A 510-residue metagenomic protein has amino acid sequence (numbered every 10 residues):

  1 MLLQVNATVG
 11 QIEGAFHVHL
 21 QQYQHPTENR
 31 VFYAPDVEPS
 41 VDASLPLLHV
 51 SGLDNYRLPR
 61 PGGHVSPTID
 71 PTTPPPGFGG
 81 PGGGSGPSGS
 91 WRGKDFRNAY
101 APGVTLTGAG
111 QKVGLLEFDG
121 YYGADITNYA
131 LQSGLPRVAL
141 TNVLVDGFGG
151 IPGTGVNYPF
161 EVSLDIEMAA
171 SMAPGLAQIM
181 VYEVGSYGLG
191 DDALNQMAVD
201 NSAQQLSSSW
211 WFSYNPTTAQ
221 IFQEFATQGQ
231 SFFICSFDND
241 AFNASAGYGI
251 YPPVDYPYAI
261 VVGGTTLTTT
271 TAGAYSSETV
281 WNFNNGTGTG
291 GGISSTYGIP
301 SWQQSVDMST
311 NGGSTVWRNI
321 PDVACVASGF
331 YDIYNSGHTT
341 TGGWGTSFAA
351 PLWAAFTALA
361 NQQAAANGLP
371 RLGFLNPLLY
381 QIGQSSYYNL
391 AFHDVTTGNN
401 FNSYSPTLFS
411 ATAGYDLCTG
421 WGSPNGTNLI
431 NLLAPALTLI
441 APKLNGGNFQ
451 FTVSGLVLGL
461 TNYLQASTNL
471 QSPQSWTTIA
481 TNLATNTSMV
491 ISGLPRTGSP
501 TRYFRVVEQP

Functional and structural regions predicted by a protein language model:
M1-G264, N285, T289-G345, A350 (+4 more regions): Substrate-binding/charge-relay-adjacent region of secreted/lumenal peptidase catalytic domains
D119-Y122, S186, T266-T269, S328-G329 (+5 more regions): Acidic glycine-/aspartate-rich tracts in secreted/extracellular proteins
W210, W281, W353, W421 (+1 more regions): Signature tryptophan residues that serve as conserved aromatic anchors
T310, N361-L417: An often Trp-containing, charged/polar helix-loop segment at the C-terminal end of enzyme catalytic cores
F356: Walker A/P-loop NTP-binding active-site region of P-loop NTPases, recognizing the glycine-rich GxxxxGKT/S
Q362-Q363, L375-L378, I382, W421-P424 (+3 more regions): Mature extracellular "passenger" or substrate-interacting domains of secreted, surface-exposed proteins
G414-T438: A recurrent domain-boundary module in secreted/ectodomain proteins
P435-P510: Short, composition-biased motifs enriched in small/polar/acidic residues
